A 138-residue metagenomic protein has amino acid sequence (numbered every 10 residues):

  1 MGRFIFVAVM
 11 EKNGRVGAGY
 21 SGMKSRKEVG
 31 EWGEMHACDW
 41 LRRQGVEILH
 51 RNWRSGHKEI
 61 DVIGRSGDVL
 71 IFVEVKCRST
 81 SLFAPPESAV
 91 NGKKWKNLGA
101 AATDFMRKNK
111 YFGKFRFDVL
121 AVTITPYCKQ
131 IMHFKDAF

Functional and structural regions predicted by a protein language model:
G2-R51: Acidic-basic catalytic patches of nuclease active cores, encompassing PD-(D/E)XK and other metal-cofactor nuclease
R3, K108-F138: Domain-level recognition of nuclease-like catalytic cores that cleave nucleotide substrates
L41, I60-S81, P86, V90-G92 (+1 more regions): Conserved catalytic cores of phosphodiester-cleaving nucleases, focusing on short active-site segments
V46-E47, L70, K114: Hydrophobic "anchor" residues on beta-strands that sit immediately upstream of conserved functional sites
R51-N52, I71, H133-A137: Secondary-structure boundary/capping motif
W53-S55, C77, A121: Short, glycine/acidic-enriched loop or turn micro-motifs at the edges of active sites
S55-K58, C128: Short acidic/glycine-enriched loop/turn segments that link adjacent beta-strands
A101-A102: Short, well-ordered amphipathic alpha-helical segments that serve as non-catalytic structural scaffolds within diverse
